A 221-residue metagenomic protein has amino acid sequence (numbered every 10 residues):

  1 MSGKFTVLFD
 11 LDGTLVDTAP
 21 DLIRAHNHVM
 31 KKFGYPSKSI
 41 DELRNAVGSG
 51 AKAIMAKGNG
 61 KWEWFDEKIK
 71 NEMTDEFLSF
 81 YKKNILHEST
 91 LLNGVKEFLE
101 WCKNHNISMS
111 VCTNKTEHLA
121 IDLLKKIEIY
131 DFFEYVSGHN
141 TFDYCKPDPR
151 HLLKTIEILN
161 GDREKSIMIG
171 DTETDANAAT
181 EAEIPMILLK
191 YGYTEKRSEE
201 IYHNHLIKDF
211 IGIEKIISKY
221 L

Functional and structural regions predicted by a protein language model:
M1-F5, D41, E117, I121-L221: Asp-based, Mg2+/Mn2+-dependent phosphohydrolase catalytic module
S2-K96, H105, T116-H118: N-terminal helical cap/lid subdomain that shapes the substrate entry/recognition surface in HAD-like hydrolases
L8, L15, L91, M109-C112 (+3 more regions): Conserved SAM-binding loop
T18, V47, V111-C112, G170-D171 (+1 more regions): Small/polar loops that bind or transfer phosphate-bearing groups
V29, I54-G58, W101, L123 (+2 more regions): Residues within well-ordered alpha helices
P36, S108, P185: Residue-level detector of anion-binding/catalytic polar loops
K96-K103, A176-T180: Surface-exposed amphipathic alpha-helices with a cationic face
F98-K125: Substrate-recognition element of Asp-dependent hydrolases with the DxDx(T/V) motif
